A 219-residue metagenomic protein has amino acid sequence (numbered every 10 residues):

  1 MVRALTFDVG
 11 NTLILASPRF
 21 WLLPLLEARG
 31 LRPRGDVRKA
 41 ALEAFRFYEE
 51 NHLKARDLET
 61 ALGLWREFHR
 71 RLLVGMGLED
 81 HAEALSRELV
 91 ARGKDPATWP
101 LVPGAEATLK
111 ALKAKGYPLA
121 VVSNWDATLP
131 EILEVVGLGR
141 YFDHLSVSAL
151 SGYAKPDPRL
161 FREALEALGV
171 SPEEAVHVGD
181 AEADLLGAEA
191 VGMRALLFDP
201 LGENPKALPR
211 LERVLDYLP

Functional and structural regions predicted by a protein language model:
M1-F7, G35, E79-E83, E106 (+2 more regions): Asp-based, Mg2+/Mn2+-dependent phosphohydrolase catalytic module
V2-P103: N-terminal helical cap/lid subdomain that shapes the substrate entry/recognition surface in HAD-like hydrolases
A28, T108-Y117: A short, Lys/Arg-enriched amphipathic alpha-helix followed by its capping loop at the start of a domain
